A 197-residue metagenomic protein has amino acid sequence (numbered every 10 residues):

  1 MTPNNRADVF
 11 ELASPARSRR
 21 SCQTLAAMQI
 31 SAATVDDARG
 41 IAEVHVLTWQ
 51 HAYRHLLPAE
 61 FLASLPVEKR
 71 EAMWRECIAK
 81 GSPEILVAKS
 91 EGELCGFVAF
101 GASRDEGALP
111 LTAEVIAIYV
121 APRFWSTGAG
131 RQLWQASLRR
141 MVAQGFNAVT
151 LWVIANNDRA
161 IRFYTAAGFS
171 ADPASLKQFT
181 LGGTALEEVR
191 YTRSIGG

Functional and structural regions predicted by a protein language model:
N4, D8-R39, I195-G197: Conserved N-terminal entry element of GNAT/NAT acetyltransferase domains
A32-A38, E43-L56, E60-R123, R131-A136 (+4 more regions): Acetyl-CoA-dependent GNAT
L111-A113, N147-R162, A166-S170, A174-G197: C-terminal "cap" of GNAT-fold acetyltransferases
A121-R123, T127, A155-N156: Active-site acidic-Proline motif in GNAT/NAT acetyltransferases
